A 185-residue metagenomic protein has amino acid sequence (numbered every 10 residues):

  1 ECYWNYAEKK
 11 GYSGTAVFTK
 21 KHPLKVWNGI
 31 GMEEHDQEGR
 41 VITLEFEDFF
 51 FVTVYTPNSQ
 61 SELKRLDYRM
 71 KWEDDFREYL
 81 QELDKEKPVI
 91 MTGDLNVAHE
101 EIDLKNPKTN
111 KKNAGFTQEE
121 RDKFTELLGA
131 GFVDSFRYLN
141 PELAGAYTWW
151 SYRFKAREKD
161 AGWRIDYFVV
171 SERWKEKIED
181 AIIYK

Functional and structural regions predicted by a protein language model:
E1, F51, L80-E101, S135 (+1 more regions): Active-site beta-strand/loop signature of hydrolases that rely on acidic residues for catalysis
E1-S59: Structured beta-strand-rich core segments of catalytic domains in phosphoester-bond hydrolases
K21, E47, E86-K87, A130-G131: Structured helix-beta-strand junction loops
K25-I30, E101-K185: Metal-dependent phosphoester-hydrolase catalytic domains
G31-M32, P57-E73, K108-N113: Surface-exposed cleft-lining segments at the edges of enzyme active sites
T53, S59-L63, H99-E101: Short, well-ordered, mixed-charge alpha-helical segments that flank or form enzyme active sites
P57, N96-A98, N140: Catalytic metal-binding/acid-base residues of hydrolase active sites
L66-E86: A long, amphipathic alpha-helix that forms part of the scaffold/cap immediately adjacent to metal-dependent active
